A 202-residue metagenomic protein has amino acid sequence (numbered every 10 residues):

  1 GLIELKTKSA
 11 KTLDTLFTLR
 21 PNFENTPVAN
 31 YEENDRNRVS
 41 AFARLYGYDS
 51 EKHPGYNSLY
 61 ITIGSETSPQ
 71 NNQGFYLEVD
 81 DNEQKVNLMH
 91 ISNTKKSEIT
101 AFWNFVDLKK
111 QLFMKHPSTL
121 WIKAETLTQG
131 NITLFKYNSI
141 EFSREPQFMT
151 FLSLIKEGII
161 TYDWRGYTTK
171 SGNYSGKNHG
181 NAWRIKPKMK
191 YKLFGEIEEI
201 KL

Functional and structural regions predicted by a protein language model:
G1, T7-L202: Nucleic-acid endonuclease domains
